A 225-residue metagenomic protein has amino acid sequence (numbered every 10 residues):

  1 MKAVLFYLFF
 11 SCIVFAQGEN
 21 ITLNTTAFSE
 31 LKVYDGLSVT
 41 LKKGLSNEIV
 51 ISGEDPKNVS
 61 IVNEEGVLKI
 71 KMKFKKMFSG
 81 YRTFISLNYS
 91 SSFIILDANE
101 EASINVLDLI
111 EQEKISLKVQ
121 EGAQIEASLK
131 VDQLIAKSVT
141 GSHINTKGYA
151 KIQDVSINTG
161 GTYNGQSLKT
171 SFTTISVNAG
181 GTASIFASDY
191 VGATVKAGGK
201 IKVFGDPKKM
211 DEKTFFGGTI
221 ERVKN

Functional and structural regions predicted by a protein language model:
M1-N225: Intrinsically disordered, low-complexity terminal regions
